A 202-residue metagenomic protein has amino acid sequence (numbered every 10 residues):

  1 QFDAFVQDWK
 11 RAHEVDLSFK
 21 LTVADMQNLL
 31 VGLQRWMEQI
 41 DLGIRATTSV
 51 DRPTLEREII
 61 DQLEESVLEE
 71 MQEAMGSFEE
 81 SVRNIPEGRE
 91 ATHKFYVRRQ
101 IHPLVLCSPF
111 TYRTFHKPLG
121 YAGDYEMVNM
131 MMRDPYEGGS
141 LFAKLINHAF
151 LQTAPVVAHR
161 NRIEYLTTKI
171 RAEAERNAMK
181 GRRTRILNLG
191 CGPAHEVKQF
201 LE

Functional and structural regions predicted by a protein language model:
Q1-A149, A154, K169, E173-M179 (+1 more regions): N-terminal accessory segments
A154-R160: A short, highly charged nucleic-acid-interacting micro-segment common to nuclease and nuclease-linked defense proteins
E164-Y165: S-adenosyl-L-methionine
G181-P193: Conserved class I S-adenosyl-L-methionine
P193-E202: Conserved SAM-binding loop of SAM-dependent methyltransferases across substrates and taxa, primarily the Class I
